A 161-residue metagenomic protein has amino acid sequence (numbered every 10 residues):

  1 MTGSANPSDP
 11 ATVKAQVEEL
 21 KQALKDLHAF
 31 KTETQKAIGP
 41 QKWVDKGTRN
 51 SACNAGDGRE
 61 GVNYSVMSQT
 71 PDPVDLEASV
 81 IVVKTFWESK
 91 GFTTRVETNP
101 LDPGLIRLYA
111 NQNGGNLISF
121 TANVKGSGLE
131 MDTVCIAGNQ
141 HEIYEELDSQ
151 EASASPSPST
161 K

Functional and structural regions predicted by a protein language model:
M1-G58, P158: N-terminal leader/targeting segments
S4, S68-Q69: Low-complexity, charged, repeat-rich alpha-helical/coil interaction segments
V17-E33, Q112-K161: Extracellularly exposed regions in secreted/surface proteins, prominently low-complexity, repeat-rich
K46-R49, C53, D102, I106 (+2 more regions): A sequence-level detector of short, solvent-exposed, charge-rich linear segments
R59-E60, H141: Secreted/processed peptides and extracellular or luminal domains of membrane proteins
V62-M67: Short, hydrophobic beta-strand segments
P71-A137: Extracytosolic low-complexity repeat regions of secreted or lipid-anchored proteins
